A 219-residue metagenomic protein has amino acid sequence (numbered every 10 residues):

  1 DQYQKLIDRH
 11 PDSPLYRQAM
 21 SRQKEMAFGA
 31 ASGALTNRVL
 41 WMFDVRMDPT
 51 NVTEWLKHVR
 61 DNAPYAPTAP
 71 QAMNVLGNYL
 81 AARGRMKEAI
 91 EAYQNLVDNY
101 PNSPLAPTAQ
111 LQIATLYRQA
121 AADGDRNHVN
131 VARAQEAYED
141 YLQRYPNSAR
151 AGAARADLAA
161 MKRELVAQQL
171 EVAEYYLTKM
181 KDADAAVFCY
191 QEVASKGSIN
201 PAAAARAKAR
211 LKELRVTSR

Functional and structural regions predicted by a protein language model:
D1-R219: Acidic, polar-rich low-complexity tracts and alpha-helical solenoid repeat scaffolds
